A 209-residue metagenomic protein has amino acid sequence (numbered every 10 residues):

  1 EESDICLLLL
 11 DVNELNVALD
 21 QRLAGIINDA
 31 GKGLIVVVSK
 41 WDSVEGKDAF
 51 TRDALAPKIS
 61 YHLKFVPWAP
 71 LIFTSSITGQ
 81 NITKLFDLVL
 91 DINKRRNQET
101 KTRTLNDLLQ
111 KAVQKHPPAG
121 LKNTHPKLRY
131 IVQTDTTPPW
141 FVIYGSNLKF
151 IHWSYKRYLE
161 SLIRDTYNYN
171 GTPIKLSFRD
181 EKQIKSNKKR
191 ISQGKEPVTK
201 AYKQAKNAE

Functional and structural regions predicted by a protein language model:
E1-E2: Alpha-helix C-terminal capping/helix-to-coil transition sites in glycosyltransferase folds
I5-L8, N13-E209: C-terminal-of-GTPase-core extension/linker across diverse P-loop GTPases
